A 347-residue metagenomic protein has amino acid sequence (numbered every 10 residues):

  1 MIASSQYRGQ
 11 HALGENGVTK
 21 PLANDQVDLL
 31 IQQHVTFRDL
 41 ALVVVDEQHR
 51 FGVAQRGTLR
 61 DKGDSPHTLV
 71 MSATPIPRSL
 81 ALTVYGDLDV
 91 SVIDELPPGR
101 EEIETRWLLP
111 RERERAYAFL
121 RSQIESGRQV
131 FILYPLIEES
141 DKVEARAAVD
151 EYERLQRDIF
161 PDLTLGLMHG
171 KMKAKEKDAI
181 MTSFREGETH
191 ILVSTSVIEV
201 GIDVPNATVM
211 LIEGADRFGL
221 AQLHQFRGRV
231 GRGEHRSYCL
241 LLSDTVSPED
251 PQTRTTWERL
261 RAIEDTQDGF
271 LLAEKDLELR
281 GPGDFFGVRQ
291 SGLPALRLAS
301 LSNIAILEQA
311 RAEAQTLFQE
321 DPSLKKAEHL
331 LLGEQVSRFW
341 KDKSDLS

Functional and structural regions predicted by a protein language model:
M1, A23-R261, S347: Inter-lobe coupling/hinge segments of SF2-like helicase ATPases
M1-D25: N-terminal low-complexity segments that are often proline-rich with Ser/Thr-Pro
Q10-H11, N16-T19, A221, F285 (+2 more regions): Compositionally biased, intrinsically disordered low-complexity regions
Q10-H11, N16-T19, G52, T58 (+1 more regions): Small/flexible residues
L13-G17, L22, G63, F184 (+1 more regions): Enrichment for repetitive, rod-forming helical segments
G14-V18, S72, V130, K343: Residue-level detector of alpha-helical hydrophobic segments embedded in or interacting with membranes
T182-L192, V197-P205, M210-E213, G228 (+4 more regions): Accessory helical-bundle/CTD segments and flexible terminal tails appended to RecA-like ATPase motors
